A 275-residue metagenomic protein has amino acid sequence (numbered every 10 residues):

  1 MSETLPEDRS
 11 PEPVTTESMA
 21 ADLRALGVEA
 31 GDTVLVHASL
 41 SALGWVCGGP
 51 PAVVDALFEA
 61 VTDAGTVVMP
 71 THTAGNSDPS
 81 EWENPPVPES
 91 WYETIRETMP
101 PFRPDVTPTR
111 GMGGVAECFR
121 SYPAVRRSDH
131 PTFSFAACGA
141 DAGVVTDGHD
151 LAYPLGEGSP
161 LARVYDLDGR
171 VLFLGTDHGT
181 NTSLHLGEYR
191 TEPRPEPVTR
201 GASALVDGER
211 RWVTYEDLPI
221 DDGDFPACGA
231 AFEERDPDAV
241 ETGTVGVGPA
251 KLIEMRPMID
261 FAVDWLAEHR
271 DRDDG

Functional and structural regions predicted by a protein language model:
M1-G275: N-terminal and secondary-structure boundary signal
